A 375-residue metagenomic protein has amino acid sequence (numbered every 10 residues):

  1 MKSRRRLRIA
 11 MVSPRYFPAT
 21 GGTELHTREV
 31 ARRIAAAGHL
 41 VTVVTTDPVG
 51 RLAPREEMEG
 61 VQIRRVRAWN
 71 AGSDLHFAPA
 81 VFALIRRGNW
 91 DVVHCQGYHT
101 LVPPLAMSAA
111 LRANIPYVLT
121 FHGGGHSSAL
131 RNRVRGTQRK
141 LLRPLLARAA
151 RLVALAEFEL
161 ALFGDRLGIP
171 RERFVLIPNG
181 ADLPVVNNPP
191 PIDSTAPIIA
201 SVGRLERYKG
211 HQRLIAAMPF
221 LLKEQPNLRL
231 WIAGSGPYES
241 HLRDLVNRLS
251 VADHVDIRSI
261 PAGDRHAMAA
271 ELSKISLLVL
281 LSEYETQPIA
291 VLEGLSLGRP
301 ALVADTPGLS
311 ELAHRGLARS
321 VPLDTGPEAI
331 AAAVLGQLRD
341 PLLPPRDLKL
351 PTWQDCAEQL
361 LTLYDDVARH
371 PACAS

Functional and structural regions predicted by a protein language model:
A37, R339-R369: A charged, aromatic-enriched C-terminal amphipathic alpha-helix characteristic of glycosyltransferases across folds
P116-V118, H126-L145, L183: Nucleotide-sugar donor phosphate/pyrophosphate-binding loop at the beta->alpha transition of glycosyltransferases
F158, G180: Carbohydrate-associated surface elements
P191-M218, W231: Conserved donor-binding/catalytic core segment of Leloir-type glycosyltransferases
R243-A262: Nucleotide-activated donor-binding/catalytic signature segment of Leloir-type glycosyltransferases, i.e., the conserved
E283: Aromatic "clamp/platform" in nucleotide-sugar-dependent glycosyltransferases that forms part of the donor/acceptor
P300-V303: Short hydrophobic beta-strand element within catalytic cores of glycosyltransferases and related nucleotide-activated
R315-E328, L335-R339: Conserved acidic donor-binding segment of nucleotide-sugar-dependent glycosyltransferases
